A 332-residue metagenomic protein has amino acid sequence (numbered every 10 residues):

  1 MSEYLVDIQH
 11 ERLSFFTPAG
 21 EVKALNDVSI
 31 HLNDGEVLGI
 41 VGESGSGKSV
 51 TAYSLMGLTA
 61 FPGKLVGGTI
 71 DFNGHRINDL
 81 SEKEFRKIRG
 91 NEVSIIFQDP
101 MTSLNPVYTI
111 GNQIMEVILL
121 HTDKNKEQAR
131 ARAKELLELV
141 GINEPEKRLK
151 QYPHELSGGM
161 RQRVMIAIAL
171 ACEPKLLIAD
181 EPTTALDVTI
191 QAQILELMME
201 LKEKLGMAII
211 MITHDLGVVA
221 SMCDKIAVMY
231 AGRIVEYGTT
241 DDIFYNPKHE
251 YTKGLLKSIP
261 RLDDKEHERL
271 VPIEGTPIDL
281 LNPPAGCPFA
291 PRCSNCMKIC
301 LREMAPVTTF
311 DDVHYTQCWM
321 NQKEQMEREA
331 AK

Functional and structural regions predicted by a protein language model:
S2-L5, S14-D27, L58-G63, S81-E84 (+2 more regions): A short, flexible loop at the N-terminus of ABC-type nucleotide-binding domains that lies
L65-R76: Conserved ABC transporter NBD signature motif
H75-R76, E127-K147, L256-K257: Conserved ABC ATPase "signature" region
N143-E146, T239-K332: Short catalytic/signature loops enriched in Gly
Q151-L156, M160: Conserved ABC ATPase signature
A171-K175: A short, proline-enriched helix->beta-strand linker immediately N-terminal to the Walker B motif in ABC-type P-loop
I178, P182, L186, I190-E268: P-loop NTP-binding/switch modules centered on Walker-like glycine-rich loops
